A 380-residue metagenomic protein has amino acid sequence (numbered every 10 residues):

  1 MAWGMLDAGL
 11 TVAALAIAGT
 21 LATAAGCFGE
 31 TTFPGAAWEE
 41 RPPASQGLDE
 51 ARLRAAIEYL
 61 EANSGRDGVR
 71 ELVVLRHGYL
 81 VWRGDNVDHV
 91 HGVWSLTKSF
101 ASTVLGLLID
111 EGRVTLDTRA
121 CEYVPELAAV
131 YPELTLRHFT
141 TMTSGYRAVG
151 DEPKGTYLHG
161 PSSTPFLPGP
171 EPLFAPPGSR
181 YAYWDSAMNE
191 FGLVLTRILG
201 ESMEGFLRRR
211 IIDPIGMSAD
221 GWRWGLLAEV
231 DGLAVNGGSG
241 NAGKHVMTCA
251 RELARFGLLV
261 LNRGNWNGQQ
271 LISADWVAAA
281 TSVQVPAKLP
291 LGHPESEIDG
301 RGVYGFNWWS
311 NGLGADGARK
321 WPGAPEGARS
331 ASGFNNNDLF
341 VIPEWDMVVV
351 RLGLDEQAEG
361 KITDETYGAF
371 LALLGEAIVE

Functional and structural regions predicted by a protein language model:
A36-E39, E58-A62, R66, V93 (+2 more regions): Active-site-proximal loop and beta-strand segments within enzyme catalytic domains
D49, G78, G92-D117, F139 (+2 more regions): Active-site SXXK
R52-V87, D346-V350: A short, well-structured edge-of-sheet supersecondary motif
R83-D85, V149-E229, K244-M247: Catalytic-site signature segments of enzymes, centered on catalytic residues
D110-Y146, I198-G243: Active-site helix/loop module of the DD-peptidase/beta-lactamase fold, centered on the serine-lysine SxxK catalytic
M142, A187-V194, K244-N265, N337-G353: Active-site-proximal alpha-helical segments within enzyme catalytic domains
A219, V230-S239, K244, S282-V348: Active-site Gly/Thr loop motif
A328-E380: Structured C-terminal helix/loop/strand segments within mature extracytoplasmic catalytic/sensor domains
